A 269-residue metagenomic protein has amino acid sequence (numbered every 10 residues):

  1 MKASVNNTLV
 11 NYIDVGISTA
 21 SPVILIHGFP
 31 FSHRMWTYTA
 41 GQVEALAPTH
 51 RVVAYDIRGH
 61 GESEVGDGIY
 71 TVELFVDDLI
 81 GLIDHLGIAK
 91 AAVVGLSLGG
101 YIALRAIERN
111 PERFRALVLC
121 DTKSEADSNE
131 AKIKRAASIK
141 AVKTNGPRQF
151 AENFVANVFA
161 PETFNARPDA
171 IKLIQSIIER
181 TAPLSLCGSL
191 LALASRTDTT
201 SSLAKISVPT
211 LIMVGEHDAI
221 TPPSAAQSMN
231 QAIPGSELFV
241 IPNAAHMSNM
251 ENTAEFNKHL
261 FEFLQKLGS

Functional and structural regions predicted by a protein language model:
T8, I13, R34-V94, N110 (+1 more regions): Active-site loop/oxyanion-hole signature of alpha/beta-hydrolase fold enzymes
G28-S32, S97: Active-site glycine-rich loops that stabilize anionic/oxyanionic intermediates across multiple enzyme folds
Y101-E152: Flexible "cap/lid" loop of the alpha/beta hydrolase fold
D127-I133, T144-K205: Conserved alpha/beta-hydrolase catalytic His-Asp/Glu region
I206, I212-V214: Short beta-strand/loop motif that positions the catalytic acidic residue of the alpha/beta-hydrolase fold
E216-T221: Acidic catalytic loop of the alpha/beta-hydrolase fold
P223, Q227-H246: Catalytic histidine neighborhood in serine/cysteine hydrolases with alpha/beta-hydrolase-type architecture
A244-N257: Catalytic histidine-centered segment of alpha/beta-hydrolase-like enzymes
